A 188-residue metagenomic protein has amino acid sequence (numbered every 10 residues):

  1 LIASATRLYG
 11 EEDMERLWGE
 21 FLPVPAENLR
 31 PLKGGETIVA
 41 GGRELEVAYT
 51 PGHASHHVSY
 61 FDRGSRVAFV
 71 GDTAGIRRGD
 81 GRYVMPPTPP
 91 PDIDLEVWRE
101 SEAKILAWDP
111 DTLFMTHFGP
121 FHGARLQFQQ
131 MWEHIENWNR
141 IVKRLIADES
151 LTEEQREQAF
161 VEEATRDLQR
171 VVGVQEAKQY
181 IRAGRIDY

Functional and structural regions predicted by a protein language model:
L1-A48, D92, R99-A103: Metallo-beta-lactamase
T6, P89-I93, Q130-E133: Alpha-helix N-cap and loop-to-helix initiation/capping positions
G10, S55, S65, A147 (+1 more regions): Residue-level marker of positions within ordered structural domains that often coincide with functionally constrained
E12-L22, T73-P87, N137-N139: Active-site-proximal loop/helix segment associated with metal-binding centers of metalloenzymes
L32, P51-A54, D187: A short catalytic or substrate-binding loop motif that flags glycine-/basic-rich loops and adjacent residues that bind
E44-Y49, S55-R125: Metallo-beta-lactamase
E96, S101-V161: Active-site/pore-lining binding-face segments in mid-to-C-terminal subdomains
R144-Y188: C-terminal regulatory/interaction regions
